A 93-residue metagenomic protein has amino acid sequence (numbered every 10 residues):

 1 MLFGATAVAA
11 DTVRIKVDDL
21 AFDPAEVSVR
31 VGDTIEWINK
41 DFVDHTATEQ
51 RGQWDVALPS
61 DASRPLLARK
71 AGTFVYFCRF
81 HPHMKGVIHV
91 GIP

Functional and structural regions predicted by a protein language model:
L2-P93: Extracytoplasmic copper-binding redox domains, predominantly the cupredoxin/blue-copper superfamily
